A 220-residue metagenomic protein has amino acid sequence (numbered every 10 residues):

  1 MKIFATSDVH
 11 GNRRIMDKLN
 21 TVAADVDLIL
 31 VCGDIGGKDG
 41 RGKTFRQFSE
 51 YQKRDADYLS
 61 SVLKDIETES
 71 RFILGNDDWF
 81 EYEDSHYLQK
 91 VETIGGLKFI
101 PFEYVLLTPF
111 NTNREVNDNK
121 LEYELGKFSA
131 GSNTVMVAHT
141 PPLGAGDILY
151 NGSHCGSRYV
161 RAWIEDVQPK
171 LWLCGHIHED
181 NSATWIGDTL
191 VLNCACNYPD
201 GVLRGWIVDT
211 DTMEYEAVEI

Functional and structural regions predicted by a protein language model:
M1-H10, G96-T108, V135-H139, L190-C196 (+1 more regions): Active-site-proximal beta-strand elements of phosphoester/diester hydrolases
H10-I15, G36-R41, I73-Y82, E92 (+4 more regions): Active-site environment of divalent metal-dependent phosphoester hydrolases
G11-I94: Core catalytic region of metal-dependent phosphoesterases/phosphodiesterases, especially metallo-beta-lactamase-like
D27-I29, S132-T134, K170: Conserved acidic residues
L30-V31, I100, A138, C174: Redox-cofactor binding/interface segments in oxidoreductases and associated redox assembly factors
G36-A56, T134-Q168: Active-site-proximal segments of metal-dependent phosphoesterases and phosphodiesterases across multiple
R71-I73, K98, I148-D211: Conserved beta-sheet core of the metallophosphoesterase superfamily
G95-V135, S153-A162, E216: Binuclear metal-dependent hydrolase catalytic cores centered on His/Asp/Glu-rich metal-binding motifs
